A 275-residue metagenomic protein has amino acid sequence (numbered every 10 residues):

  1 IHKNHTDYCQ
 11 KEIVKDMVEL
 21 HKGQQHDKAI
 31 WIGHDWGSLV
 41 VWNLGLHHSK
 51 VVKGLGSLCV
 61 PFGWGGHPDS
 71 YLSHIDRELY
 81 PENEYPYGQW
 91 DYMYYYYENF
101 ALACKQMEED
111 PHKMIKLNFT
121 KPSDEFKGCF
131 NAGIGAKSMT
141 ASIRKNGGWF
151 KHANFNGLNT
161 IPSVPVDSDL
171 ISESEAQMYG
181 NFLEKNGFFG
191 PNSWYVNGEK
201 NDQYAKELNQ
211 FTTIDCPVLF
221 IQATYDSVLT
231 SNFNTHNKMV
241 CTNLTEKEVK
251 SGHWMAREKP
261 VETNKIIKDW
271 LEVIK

Functional and structural regions predicted by a protein language model:
H2-I32, W36-L244: Flexible "cap/lid" subdomain of the alpha/beta-hydrolase fold that forms the substrate-access gate
N243-K275: Catalytic active-site module of serine/aspartate enzymes centered on a nucleophile-bearing elbow/loop
